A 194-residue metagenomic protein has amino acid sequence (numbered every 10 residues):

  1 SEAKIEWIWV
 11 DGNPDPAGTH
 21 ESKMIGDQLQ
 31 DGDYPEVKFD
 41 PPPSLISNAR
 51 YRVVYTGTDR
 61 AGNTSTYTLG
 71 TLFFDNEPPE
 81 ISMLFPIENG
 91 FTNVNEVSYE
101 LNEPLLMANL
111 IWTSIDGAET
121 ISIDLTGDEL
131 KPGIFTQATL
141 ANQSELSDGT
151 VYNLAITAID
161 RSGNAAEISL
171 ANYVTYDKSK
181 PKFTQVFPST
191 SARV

Functional and structural regions predicted by a protein language model:
S1-K4, L101-M107: Short proline/glycine-enriched turn/loop motifs at strand-loop junctions of beta-rich domains
I5-D11, L110-S114: Conserved aromatic beta-strand anchor motif in extracellular beta-sandwich/beta-rich domains
P16-G32, E119-P132: Solvent-exposed serine/threonine-rich low-complexity stretches and specific carbohydrate-binding patches
L29-R50, R60, L130-T150, R161-S162: Signal that preferentially marks extracellular ectodomain short beta-strand elements of beta-sandwich modules
Y55-G57, I156-A158: Conserved structural position at the C-terminal beta-strand of extracellular beta-sandwich adhesion modules
D59, L69-S82, D160, L170-A192: Flexible, low-complexity linkers/stalks enriched in Thr/Pro that connect modular domains
T64-Y67, A165-E167: A structural signal for beta-strand boundary/capping segments at domain termini and interdomain linkers
N93-V97: Structural beta-strand segments of beta-rich domains
